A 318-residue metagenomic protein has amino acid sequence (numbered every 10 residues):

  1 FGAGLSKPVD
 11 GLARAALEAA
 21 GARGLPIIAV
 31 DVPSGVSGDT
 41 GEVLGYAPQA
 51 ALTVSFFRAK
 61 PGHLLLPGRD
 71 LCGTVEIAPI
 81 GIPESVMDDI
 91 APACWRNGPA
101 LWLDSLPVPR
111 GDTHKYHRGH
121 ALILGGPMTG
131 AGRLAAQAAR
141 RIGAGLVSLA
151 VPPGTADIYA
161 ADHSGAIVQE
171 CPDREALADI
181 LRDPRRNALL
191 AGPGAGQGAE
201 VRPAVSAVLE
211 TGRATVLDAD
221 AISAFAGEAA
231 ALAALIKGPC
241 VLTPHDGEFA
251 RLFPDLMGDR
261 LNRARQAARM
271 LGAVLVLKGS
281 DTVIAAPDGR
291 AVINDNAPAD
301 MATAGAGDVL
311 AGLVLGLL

Functional and structural regions predicted by a protein language model:
F1-V9, L189-G196: Glycine-rich phosphate-binding loop
G2-P92: Internal gly/pro-rich beta-alpha loop/helix module that stabilizes soluble enzyme cofactors or their anionic handles
A50-L52, H63-A219, S223-V241, D246-L318: Small-residue (G/A/S/T)-rich helix-start motifs and N-terminal tracts that mark the onset
